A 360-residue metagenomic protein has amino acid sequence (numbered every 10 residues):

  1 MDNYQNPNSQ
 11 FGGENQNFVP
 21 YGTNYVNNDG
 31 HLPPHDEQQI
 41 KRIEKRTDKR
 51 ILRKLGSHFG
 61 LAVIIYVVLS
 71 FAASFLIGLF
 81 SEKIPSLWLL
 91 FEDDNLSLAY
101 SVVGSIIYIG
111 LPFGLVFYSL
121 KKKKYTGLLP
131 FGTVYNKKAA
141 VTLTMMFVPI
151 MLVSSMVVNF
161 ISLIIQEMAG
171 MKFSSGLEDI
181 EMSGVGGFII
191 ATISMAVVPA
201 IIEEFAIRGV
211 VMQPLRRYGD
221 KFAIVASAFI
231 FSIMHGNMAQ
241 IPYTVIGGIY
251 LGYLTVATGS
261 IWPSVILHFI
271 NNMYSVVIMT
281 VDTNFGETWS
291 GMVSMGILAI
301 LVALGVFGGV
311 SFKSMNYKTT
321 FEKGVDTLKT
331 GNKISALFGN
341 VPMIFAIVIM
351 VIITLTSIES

Functional and structural regions predicted by a protein language model:
M1-L128, M273-S360: N-terminal, membrane-interfacial amphipathic/helix-forming hydrophobic leader that caps and precedes the first
G56-G60, I64, V102, A140-M145 (+5 more regions): Hydrophobic alpha-helical transmembrane segments
A62-Y66, I249-G259: Generic transmembrane alpha-helix motif of multi-pass integral membrane proteins
L87-L90, N95-A99, G127-I201, T354-S360: Juxtamembrane helix-loop-helix connectors linking adjacent transmembrane helices in multi-pass membrane enzymes
T144-V148, I193, V197, I201 (+8 more regions): Residue-level signature of the transmembrane alpha-helical core of multi-pass small-molecule transporters
I202-A226, Y253-S260: Membrane-interface helix/loop boundary segments of multi-pass membrane proteins
A206, V210-L215, P242, I266 (+1 more regions): Active-site-flanking alpha-helical
S232-P242, N284-W289: Membrane-interface helix caps and helix-loop-helix hairpins in membrane proteins
